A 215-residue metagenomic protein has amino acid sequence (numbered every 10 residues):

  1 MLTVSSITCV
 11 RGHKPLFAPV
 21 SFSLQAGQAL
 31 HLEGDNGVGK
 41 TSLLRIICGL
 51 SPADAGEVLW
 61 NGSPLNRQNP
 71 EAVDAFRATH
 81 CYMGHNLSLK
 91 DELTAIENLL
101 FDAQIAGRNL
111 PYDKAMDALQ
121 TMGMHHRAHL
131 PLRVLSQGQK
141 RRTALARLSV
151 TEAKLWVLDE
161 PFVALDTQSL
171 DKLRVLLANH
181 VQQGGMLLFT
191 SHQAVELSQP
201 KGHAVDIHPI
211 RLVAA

Functional and structural regions predicted by a protein language model:
C48: Helix-to-loop junction immediately C-terminal to a conserved catalytic motif
G56-Q68, F76: Conserved ABC transporter NBD signature motif
N86, D91-A106: Q-loop/switch helix immediately C-terminal to the Walker
L100, Y112-R127: Conserved ABC ATPase "signature" region
P131-G138: Conserved ABC ATPase signature
L145, G184: Hydrophobic anchor residue at the start of the ABC signature
W156-E160: Catalytic Walker B motif of ABC-type/P-loop ATPase nucleotide-binding domains
